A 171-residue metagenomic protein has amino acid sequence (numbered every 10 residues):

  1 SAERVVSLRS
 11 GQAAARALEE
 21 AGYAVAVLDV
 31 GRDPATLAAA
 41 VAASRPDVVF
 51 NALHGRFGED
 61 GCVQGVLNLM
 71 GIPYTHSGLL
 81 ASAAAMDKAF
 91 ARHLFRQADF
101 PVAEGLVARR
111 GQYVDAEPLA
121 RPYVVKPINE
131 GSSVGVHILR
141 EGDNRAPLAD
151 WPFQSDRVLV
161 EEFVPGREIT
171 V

Functional and structural regions predicted by a protein language model:
S1-L80, A84-Q97, R109-D115: ATP-binding N-terminal substructure of ATP-dependent carboxylate-amine bond-forming enzymes
Y23-A26, Y74, V102-A103, Y123 (+1 more regions): Hydrophobic anchor at the start of a short beta-strand that flanks the dinucleotide cofactor-binding loop
V30, L53-H54, G105, P127-I128 (+2 more regions): Fold-independent oxyanion-binding glycine-rich loops and adjacent beta-strand/coil segments at enzyme active sites
F95-R96, L119-V136, S155-G166: ATP-grasp fold ATP-binding core
D99-P101, F153-Q154: Short secondary-structure junctions
A108, V136-G142: Short beta-strand-to-turn element immediately C-terminal to the catalytic PLP-Schiff-base lysine in fold type I
G142-V171: Phosphate-binding site of ATP-dependent enzymes
